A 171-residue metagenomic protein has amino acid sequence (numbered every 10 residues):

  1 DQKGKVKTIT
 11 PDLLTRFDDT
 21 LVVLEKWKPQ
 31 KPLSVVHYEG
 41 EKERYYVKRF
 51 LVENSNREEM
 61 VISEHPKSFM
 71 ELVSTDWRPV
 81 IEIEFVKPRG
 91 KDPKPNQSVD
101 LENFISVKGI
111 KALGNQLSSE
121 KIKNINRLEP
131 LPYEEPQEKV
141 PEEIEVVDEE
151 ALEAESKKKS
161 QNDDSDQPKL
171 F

Functional and structural regions predicted by a protein language model:
D1-F171: C-terminal interaction appendages of subunits in large macromolecular complexes
